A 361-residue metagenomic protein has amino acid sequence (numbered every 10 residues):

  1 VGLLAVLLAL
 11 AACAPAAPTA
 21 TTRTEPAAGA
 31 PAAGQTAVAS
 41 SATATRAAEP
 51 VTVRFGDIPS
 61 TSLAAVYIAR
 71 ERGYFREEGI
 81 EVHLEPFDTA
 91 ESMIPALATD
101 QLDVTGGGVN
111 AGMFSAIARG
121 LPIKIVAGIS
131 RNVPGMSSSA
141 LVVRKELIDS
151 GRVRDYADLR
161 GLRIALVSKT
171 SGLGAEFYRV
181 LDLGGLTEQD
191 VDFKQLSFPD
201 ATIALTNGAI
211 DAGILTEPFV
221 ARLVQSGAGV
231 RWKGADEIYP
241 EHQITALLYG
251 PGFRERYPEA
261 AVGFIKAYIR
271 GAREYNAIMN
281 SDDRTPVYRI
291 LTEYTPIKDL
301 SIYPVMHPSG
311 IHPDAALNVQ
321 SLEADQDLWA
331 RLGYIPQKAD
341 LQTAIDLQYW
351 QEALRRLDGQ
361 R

Functional and structural regions predicted by a protein language model:
V1-G2: Bacterial N-terminal signal peptides that target proteins for export
A9-A12: C-terminal motif of bacterial Sec signal peptides marking the signal peptidase cleavage site
A14-T22: Bacterial lipoprotein signal-peptidase II cleavage site
G29, G34-T187, D192-Q195, D211-E217 (+2 more regions): Short, glycine-/small- and polar/acidic-enriched structural segments that line small-molecule recognition paths
L63-Y67, R72, I94, N110-M113 (+13 more regions): Extracytoplasmic/secreted envelope proteins and their assembly/folding machinery, especially bacterial periplasmic
L147, P199-T292: Pocket-lining segment of extracytoplasmic ligand-binding domains
E255-P336: Secondary-structure end/capping motifs
Q326-R361: Conserved C-terminal helix/tail region of periplasmic/extracytoplasmic solute-binding proteins
